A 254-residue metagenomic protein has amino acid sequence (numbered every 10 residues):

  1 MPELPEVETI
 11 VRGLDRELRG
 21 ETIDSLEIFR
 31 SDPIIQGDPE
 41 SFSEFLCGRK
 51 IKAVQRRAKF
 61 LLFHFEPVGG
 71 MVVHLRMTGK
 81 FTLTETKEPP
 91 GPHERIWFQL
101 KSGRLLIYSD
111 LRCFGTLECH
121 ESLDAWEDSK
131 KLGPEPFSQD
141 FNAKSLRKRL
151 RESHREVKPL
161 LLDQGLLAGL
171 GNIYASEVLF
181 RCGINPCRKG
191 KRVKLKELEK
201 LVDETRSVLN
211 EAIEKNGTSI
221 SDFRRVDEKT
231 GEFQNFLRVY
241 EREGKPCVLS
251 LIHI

Functional and structural regions predicted by a protein language model:
M1, L251-I254: Accessible peptide chain termini
M1-L117, E241: Gly/Gly-Pro- and Ser/Thr-rich, intrinsically disordered tail segments characteristic of DNA damage-repair and tolerance
E3-E6, I10, R19, D38 (+5 more regions): Alpha-helical structural motif
G20, G48, K131-P134, G183: Glycine-centered secondary-structure boundary/capping sites
T22-F42, Q55, F60, R147-I252: Basic, nucleic-acid-binding surfaces and adjacent catalytic neighborhoods in DNA/RNA-processing proteins
M71-G169, Y174-R181, K189, E243: Phosphate/anion-contacting hairpin/loop surfaces
